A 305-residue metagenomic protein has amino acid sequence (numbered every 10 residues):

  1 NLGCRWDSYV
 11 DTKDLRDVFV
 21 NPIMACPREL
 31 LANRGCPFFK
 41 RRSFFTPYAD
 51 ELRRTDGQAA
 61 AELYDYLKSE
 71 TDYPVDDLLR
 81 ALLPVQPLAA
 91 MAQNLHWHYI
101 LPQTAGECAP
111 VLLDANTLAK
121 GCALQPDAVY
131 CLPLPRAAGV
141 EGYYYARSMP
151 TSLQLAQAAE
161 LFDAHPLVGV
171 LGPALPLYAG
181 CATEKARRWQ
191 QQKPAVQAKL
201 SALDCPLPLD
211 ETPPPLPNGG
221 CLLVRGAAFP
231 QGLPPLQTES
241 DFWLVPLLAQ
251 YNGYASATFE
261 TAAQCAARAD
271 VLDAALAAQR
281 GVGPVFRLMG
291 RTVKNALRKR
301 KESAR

Functional and structural regions predicted by a protein language model:
N1-R305: ER/Golgi luminal nucleotide-sugar-dependent glycosyltransferases, focusing on the catalytic module
